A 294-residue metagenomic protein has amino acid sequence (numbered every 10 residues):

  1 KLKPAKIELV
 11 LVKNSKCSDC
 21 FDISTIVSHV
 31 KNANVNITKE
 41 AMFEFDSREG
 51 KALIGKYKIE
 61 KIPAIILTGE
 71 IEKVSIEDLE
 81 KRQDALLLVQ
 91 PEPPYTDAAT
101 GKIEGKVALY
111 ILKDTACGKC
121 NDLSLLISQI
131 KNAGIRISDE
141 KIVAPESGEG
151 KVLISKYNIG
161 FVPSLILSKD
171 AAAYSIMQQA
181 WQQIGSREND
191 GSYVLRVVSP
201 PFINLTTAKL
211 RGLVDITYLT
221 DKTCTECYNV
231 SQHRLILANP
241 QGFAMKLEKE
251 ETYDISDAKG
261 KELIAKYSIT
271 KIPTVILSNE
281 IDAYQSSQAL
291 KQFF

Functional and structural regions predicted by a protein language model:
K1, L67-G105, I166-R211, I276-F294: Non-catalytic, surface beta->alpha helical segment in thiol-disulfide oxidoreductase systems
L2-I37, K61, K102-E140, F161 (+1 more regions): Local sequence-structure signature of Cys/Sec-based thiol-disulfide redox active-site neighborhoods
A5, S28, S75-D78, S128-K131 (+5 more regions): ...the same signal can extend to comparable exposed beta-sheet modules with similar sequence chemistry even outside
C17, K39-F43, A85, C117 (+3 more regions): Short linear motifs at secondary-structure transitions and domain/linker junctions
C20, G50-K51, K73-I76, K119-C120 (+5 more regions): Extracytoplasmic/secreted cell-surface and envelope-processing proteins
E40-K61, I71, D139-F161, D170-A171 (+2 more regions): Thioredoxin-like thiol-disulfide oxidoreductase module
